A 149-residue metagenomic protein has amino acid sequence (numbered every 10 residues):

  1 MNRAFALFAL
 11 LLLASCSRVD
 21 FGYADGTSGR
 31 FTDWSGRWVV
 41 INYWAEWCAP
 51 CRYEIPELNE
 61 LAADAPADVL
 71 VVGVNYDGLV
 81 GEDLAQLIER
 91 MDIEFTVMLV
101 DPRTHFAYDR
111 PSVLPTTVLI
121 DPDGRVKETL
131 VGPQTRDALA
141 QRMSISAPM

Functional and structural regions predicted by a protein language model:
N2-L7: Sec-dependent signal peptide recognition, specifically the positively charged N-region followed immediately by
L12-S15: C-terminal motif of bacterial Sec signal peptides marking the signal peptidase cleavage site
D20-V39, Y108: A short beta-strand-turn-helix
R37-V39, Y43-W47, V113: Short pre-active-site segment immediately N-terminal to redox-active cysteine/selenocysteine motifs in thiol-based
Y43-E60: Conserved redox-active cysteine motifs that mediate thiol-disulfide chemistry, especially di-cysteine Cys-X(1-2)-Cys
D68-G81, I93-P102: Thiol-based oxidoreductase modules, predominantly thioredoxin-like and allied folds used for disulfide exchange
A85-P122: Short, internal strand/loop/helix patches that form the active-site neighborhood or redox-interaction surface
T116-M149: Thiol-/selenol-based redox modules, centered on thioredoxin-like and closely related oxidoreductase domains
